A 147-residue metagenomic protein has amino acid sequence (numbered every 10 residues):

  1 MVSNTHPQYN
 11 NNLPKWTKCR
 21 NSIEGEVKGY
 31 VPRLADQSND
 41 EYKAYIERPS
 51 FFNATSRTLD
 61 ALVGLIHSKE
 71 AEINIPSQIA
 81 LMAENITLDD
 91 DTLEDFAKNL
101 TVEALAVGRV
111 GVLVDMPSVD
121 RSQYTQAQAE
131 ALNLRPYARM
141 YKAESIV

Functional and structural regions predicted by a protein language model:
M1-Y141, S145: Extended, helix-rich architectural segments
